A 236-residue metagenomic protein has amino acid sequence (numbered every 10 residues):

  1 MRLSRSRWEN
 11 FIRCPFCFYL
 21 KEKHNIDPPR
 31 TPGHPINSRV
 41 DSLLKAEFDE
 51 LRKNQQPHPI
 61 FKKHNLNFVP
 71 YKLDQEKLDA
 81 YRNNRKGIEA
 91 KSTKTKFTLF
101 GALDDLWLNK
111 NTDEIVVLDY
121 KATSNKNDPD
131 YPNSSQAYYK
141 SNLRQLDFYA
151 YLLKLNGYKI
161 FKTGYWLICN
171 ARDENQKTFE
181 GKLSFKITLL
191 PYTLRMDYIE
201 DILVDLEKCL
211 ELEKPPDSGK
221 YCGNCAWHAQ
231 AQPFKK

Functional and structural regions predicted by a protein language model:
M1-E114: Metal-dependent nuclease catalytic cores that hydrolyze phosphodiester bonds in DNA/RNA, characterized by
C17, H228-A231: Cys/His-rich metal-chelating microdomains
I26, P233-K236: Short cysteine/histidine-rich zinc-coordinating motifs and their immediately flanking basic loops
T31, Y165-L167, C225, Q232: Catalytic phosphate/metal-binding cores of nucleic-acid and nucleotide-processing enzymes, i.e., regions that mediate
N84, I88-D201: Mg2+/Mn2+-dependent nuclease catalytic core
G157-T163, L212-S218, K236: Short conserved catalytic/interaction loops centered on acidic-Pro-aromatic/His motifs
T188-H228: Polybasic (Lys/Arg-rich)
